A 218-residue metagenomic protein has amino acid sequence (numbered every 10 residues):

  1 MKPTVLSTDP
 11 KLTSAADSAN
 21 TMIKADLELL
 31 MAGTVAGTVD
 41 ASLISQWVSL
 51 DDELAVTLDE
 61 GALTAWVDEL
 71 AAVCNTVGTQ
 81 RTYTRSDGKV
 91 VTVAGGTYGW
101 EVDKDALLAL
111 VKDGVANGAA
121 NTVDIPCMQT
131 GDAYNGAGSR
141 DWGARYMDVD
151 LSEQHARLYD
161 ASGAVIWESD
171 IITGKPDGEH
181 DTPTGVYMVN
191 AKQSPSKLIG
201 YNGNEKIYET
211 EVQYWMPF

Functional and structural regions predicted by a protein language model:
M1-Y187, A191-T210, Y214: Surface-exposed, secretory/extracytoplasmic low-complexity segments enriched in Ser/Thr/Asn/Gly/Pro
P217-F218: Glycine-rich, acidic and aromatic/proline-enriched surface loops and short helix-turn segments that act as binding
